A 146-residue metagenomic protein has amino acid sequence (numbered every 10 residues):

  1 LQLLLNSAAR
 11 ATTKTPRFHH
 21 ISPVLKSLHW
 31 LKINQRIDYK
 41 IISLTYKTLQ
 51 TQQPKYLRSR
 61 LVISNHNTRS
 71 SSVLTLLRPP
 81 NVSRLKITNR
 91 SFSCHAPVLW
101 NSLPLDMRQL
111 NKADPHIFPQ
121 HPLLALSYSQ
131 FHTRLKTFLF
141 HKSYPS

Functional and structural regions predicted by a protein language model:
L1-S146: Hydrophobic/basic alpha-helical segments
